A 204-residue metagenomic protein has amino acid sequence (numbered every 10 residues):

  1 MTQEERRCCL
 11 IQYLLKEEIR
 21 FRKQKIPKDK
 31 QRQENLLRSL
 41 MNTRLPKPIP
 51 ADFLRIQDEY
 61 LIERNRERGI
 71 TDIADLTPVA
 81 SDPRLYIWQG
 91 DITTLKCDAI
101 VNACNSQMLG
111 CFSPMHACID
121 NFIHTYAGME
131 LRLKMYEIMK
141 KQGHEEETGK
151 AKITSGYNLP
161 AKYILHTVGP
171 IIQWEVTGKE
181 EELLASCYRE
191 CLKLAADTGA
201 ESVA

Functional and structural regions predicted by a protein language model:
M1-A204: Macrodomain-like recognition of ADP-ribose-binding/processing modules
